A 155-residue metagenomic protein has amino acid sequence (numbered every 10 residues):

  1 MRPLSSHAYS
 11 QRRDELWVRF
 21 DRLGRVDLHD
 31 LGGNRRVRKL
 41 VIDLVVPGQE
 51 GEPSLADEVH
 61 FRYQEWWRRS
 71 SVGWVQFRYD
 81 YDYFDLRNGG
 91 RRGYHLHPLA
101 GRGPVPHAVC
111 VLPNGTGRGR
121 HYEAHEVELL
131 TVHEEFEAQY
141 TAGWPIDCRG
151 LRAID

Functional and structural regions predicted by a protein language model:
M1-H60, G119, E123-T131, F136-E137 (+1 more regions): UBC/E2-like fold recognition across ubiquitin and ubiquitin-like conjugation systems, capturing catalytically active
E50-A56, S71-W74, N88-G89: Short, solvent-exposed loop/turn segments that connect beta-strands within catalytic domains and beta-strand-rich
Y63: Heme-based O2/NO sensor domains and their adjacent alpha-helical segments, primarily globin folds but also including
W66-R69: Surface-exposed short loop/turn segments
G73-T131: An exposed acidic His-Trp-rich patch
